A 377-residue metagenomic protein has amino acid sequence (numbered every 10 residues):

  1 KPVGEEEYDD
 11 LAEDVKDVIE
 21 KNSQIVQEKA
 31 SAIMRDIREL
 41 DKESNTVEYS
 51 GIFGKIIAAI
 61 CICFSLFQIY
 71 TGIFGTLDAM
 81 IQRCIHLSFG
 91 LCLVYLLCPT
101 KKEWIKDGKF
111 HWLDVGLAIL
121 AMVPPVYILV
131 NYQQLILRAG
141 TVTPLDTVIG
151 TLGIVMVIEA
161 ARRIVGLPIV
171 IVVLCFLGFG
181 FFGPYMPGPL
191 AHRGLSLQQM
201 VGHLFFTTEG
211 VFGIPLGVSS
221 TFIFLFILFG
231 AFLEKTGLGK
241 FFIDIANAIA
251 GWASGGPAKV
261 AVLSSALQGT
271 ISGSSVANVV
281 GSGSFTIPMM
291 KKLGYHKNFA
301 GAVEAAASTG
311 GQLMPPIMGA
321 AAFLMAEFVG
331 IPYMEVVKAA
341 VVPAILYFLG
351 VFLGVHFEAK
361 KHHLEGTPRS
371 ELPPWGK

Functional and structural regions predicted by a protein language model:
K1-G140, T147-T151: Conserved, well-structured core domains of diverse proteins
V15-I52, K338-K377: Long, contiguous bundles of hydrophobic transmembrane helices that form the permeation core of multi-pass
L77-A79, K106-K109, L135-L228, G376-K377: Hydrophobic transmembrane alpha-helices of multi-pass solute/ion transporters
M80-G90, G153, G217-I227, M334-G350: Alpha-helical transmembrane segments
L96-K106, V157-R162, K235-K240: C-terminal ends of transmembrane helices
P124, F229-K235, S264-N278, A307-Q312 (+1 more regions): Helix-loop-helix module between adjacent transmembrane segments
Y127-N131, V279, K292, G311-M325 (+1 more regions): Transmembrane-helix bundle segments that line or gate the permeation/cavity pathway in multi-pass membrane proteins
I243-G311: Hydrophobic transmembrane alpha-helices that form the pore/transport pathway of multi-pass ion and small-solute
